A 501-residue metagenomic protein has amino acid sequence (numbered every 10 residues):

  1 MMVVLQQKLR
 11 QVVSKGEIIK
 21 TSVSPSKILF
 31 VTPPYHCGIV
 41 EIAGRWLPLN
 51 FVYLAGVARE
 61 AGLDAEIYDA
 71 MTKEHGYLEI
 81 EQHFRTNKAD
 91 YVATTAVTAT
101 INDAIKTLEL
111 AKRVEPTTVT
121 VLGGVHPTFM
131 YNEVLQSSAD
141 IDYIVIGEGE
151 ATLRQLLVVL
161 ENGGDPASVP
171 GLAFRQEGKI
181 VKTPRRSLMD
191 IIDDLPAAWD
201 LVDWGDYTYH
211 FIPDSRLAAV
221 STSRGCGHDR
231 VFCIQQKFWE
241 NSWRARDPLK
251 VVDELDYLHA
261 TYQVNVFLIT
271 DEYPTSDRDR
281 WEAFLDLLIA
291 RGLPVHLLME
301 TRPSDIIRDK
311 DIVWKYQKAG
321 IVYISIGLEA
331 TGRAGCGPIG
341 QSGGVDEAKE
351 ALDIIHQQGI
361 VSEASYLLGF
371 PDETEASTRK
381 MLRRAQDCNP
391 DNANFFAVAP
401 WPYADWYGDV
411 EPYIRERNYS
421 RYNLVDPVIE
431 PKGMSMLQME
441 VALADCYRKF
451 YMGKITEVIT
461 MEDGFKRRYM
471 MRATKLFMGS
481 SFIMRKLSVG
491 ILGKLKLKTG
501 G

Functional and structural regions predicted by a protein language model:
M1-F30, F84-D90, D405-G501: Radical SAM enzyme core and accessory elements
K8-S24, L29, P34-C37, V169 (+1 more regions): N-terminal [4Fe-4S]-dependent radical SAM core
C37-F51: Glycine- and acidic-residue-enriched helix-capping/strand-helix junction motifs
G38, Y131, H228, R278-D279 (+4 more regions): Flexible glycine/acidic-rich beta-alpha junction loops that bind and position SAM and/or redox cofactors in anaerobic
W46, A197-E363, F370, R383: Radical SAM [4Fe-4S] cluster-binding motif and immediate context
N50, V57-L188, A397, Y403: Glycine-rich beta-alpha loop elements in corrinoid/cobalamin-binding modules across cobalamin-dependent enzymes
K88-V92, V264, P390: Proline-aspartate-enriched helix->loop->beta-strand connector
E133-A151, V313-I324, K380-F395: Structural recognition of alpha->loop->beta junctions
